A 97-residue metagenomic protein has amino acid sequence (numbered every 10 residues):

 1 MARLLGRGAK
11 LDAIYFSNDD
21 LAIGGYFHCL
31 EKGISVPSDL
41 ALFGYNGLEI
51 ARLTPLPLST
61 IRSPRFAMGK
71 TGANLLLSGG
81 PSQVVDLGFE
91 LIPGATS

Functional and structural regions predicted by a protein language model:
A2-S97: Flexible loop/turn connectors
